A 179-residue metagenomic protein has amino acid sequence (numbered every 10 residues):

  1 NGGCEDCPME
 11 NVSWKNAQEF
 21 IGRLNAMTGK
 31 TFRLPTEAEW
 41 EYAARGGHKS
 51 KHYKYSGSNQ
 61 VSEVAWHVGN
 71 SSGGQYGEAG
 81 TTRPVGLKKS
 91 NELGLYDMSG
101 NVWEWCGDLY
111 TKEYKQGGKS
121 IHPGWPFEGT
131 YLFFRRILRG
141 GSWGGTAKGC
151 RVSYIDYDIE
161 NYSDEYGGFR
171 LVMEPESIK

Functional and structural regions predicted by a protein language model:
N1-H48, S71, Y76-Y96, P175: Short aromatic-cysteine micro-motif
P8, Y42, K54, E63-W66 (+3 more regions): Conserved beta-strand positions that form and line the central face of beta-propeller blades
E10, A38-E41, G57-V61, R139-G144: Short, solvent-exposed turn/loop segments enriched in Gly/Ser/Thr/Pro and often Arg
W14, W40, W66, W103-W105 (+1 more regions): Signature tryptophan residues that serve as conserved aromatic anchors
M27, R45-G57, Y114-K115: Flexible, gly/ser-rich surface segments that form the specificity/activation loops bordering the active-site cleft
H48-K49, G80-T81, M98-K179: Surface-exposed recognition segments
H52-T82: Chymotrypsin/trypsin-fold serine protease catalytic domain
